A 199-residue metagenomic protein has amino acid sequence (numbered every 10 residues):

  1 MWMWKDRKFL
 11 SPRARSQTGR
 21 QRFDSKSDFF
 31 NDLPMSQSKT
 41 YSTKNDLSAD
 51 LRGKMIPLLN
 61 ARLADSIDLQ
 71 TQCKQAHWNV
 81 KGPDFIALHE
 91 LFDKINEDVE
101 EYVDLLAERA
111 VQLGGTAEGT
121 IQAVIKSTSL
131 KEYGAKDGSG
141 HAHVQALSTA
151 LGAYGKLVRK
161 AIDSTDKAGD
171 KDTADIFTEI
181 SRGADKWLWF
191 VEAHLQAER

Functional and structural regions predicted by a protein language model:
W2-W4: Tryptophan (W) side chains
R7-L10: Short hydrophobic targeting helices and cationic amphipathic motifs that mediate membrane/organellar targeting
R20-P34: Short, Lys/Arg-enriched N-terminal segments with co-localized hydrophobic residues within the first ~10-30 amino acids
Q37-R62, G140-H143, L147: Disorder-to-helix initiation segments
D46-K54, L69-I95, L157-D172: Helix-loop segments that flank and shape redox-cofactor active sites
L63, Q70, H77, N96 (+6 more regions): A structural signal for well-ordered alpha-helices, especially hydrophobic packing surfaces of coiled-coils
K81-A123: Conserved alpha-helical segments that form or flank metal/cofactor-binding pockets of metalloenzymes
D104, E108, Q122-E179: Acidic/histidine-rich alpha-helical segments that form the ligand environment of transition-metal centers
